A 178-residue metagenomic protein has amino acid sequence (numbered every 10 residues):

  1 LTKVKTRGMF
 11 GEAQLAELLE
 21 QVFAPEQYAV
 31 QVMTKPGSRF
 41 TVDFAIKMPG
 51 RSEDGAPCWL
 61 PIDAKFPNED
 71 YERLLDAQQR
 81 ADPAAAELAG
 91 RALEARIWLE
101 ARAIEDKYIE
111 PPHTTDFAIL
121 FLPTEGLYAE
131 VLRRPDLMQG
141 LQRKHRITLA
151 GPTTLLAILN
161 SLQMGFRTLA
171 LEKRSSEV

Functional and structural regions predicted by a protein language model:
L1-V178: Amphipathic, heptad-repeat alpha-helical coiled-coil/stalk segments that mediate oligomerization, tethering
